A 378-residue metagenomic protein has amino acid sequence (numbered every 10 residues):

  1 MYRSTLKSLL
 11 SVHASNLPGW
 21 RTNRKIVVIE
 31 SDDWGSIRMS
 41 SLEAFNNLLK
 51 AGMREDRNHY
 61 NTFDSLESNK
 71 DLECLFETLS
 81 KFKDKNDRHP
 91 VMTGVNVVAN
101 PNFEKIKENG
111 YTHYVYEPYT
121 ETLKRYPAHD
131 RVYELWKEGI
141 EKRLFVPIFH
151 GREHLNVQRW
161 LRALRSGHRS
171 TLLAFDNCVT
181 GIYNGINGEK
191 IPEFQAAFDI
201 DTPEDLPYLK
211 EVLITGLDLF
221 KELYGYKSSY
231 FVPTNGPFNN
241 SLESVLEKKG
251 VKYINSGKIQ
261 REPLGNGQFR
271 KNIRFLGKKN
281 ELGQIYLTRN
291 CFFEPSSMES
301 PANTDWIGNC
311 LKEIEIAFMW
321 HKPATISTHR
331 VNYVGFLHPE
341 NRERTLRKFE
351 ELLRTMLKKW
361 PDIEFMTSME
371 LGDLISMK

Functional and structural regions predicted by a protein language model:
Y2-R24, V28, L123-P127, L135-E141 (+4 more regions): Active-site-adjacent pocket scaffolds in enzyme catalytic domains
L10-Q158, P233: Active-site beta->alpha N-cap acidic-glycine motif
V12, G19, K248-K271, P323-K378: C-terminal domain-boundary segment and adjacent tail
S36-M39, N100-I106, L155-W160, P237-L242 (+3 more regions): Short catalytic/ligand-binding loop motif for oxyanion handling, primarily in non-cytosolic enzymes, centered on
R38-L66, Y111-E121, A163-D201, G335-P339 (+1 more regions): A solvent-exposed, charged loop/short amphipathic helix patch at secondary-structure junctions
H59-L79, K124-E134, P207-T215, T304-E313 (+1 more regions): Well-ordered, non-membrane alpha-helical segments in soluble/globular domains
K83-H89, K221-S229, K358-F365: Surface-exposed helix-capping loop/turn segments at secondary-structure junctions
N96, N102-K105, F231-N240, S244-K248 (+1 more regions): C-terminal/domain-terminus segments
